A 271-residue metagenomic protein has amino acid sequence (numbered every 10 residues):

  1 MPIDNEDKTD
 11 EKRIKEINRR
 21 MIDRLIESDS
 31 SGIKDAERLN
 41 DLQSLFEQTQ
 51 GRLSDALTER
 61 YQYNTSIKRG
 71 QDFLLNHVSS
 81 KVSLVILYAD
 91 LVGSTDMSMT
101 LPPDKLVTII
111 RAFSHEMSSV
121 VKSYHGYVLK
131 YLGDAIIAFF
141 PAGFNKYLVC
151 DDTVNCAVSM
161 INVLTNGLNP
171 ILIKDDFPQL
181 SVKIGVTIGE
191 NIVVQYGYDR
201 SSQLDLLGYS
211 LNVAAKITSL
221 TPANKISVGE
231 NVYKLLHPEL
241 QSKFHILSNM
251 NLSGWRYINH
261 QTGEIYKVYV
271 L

Functional and structural regions predicted by a protein language model:
M1-S66, A223-L271: Intrinsically disordered, glycine/charged-rich C-terminal tails and inter-domain linkers that flank nucleotidyl cyclase
L45-G93: Eukaryote-specific, low-hydrophobicity, charge-rich regions
F73-D152: Catalytic NTP-binding/metal-coordinating core of nucleotidyl cyclase/transferase enzymes
I86, K183-G185, K225: A residue-level structural signature of the nucleotidyltransferase/glycosyltransferase Rossmann-like core
I109, G208-Y209: Short, glycine/acidic-rich beta->alpha junctions
I110-M117, A157-T165: Short, hydrophobic/amphipathic alpha-helical packing segments that form internal helix faces or helix-helix interfaces
Y124-V149, N169-L206: Catalytic core of nucleotidyl cyclases, primarily class III adenylyl/guanylyl cyclases
T187, Y209-K234: Catalytic/regulatory signature loops of cyclic-dinucleotide turnover enzymes and related class III nucleotidyl cyclases
